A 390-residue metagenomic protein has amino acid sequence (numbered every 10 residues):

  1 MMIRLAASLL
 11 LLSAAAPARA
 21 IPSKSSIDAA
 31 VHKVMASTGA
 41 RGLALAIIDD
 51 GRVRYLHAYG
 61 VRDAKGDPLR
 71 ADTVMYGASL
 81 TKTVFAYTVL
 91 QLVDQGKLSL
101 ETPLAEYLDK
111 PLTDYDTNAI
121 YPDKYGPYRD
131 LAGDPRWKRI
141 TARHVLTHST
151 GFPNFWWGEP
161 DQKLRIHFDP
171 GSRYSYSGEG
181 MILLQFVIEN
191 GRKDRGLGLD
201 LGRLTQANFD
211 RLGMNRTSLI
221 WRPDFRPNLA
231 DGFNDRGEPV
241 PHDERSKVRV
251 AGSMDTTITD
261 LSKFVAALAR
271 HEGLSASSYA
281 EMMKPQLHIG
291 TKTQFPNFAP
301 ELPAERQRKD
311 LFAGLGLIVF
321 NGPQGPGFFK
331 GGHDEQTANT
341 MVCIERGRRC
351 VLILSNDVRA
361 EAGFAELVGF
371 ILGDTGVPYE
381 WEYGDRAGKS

Functional and structural regions predicted by a protein language model:
M1-S8: Sec-dependent signal peptide recognition, specifically the positively charged N-region followed immediately by
S13-A15: N-terminal signal peptide c-region/cleavage motif recognized by signal peptidases
I21-Y76, K97-S99, I120, G158-F168 (+3 more regions): Short, conserved catalytic-motif segment at the N-terminal edge
H32-A40, R52, A64, V89-K97 (+8 more regions): Sec-exported extracytoplasmic/periplasmic mature domains
A36-A44, K65-Y121, G126-R143, I166-G180 (+2 more regions): Short active-site loop at a secondary-structure junction that contains or immediately precedes the catalytic residue(s)
D114-D334: Short, surface-exposed loop or secondary-structure junction motifs that flank catalytic or metal-binding residues
L287-P296, P300, P323, L354-S390: Short, gly/Ser/Thr-rich active-site loops of penicillin-recognizing serine hydrolases
G327-K330, A338-D357: Short, well-ordered beta-strand elements
